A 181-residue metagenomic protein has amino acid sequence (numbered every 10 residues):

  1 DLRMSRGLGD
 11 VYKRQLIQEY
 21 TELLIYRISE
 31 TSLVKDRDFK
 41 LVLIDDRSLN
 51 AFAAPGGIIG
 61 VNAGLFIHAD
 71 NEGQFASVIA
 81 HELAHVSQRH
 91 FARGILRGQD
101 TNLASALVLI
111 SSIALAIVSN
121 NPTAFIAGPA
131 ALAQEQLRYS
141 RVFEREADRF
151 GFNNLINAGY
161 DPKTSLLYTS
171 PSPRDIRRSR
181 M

Functional and structural regions predicted by a protein language model:
D1, R6, T21, F143-N157: An active-site-proximal "capping" alpha-helix that borders the catalytic cofactor pocket
D1-F52, F125, A133: Hydrophobic or amphipathic, alpha-helical segments that drive membrane association/targeting
L2-L8, Y12, Y168-M181: Single conserved hydrophobic/aromatic residue that forms the stacking wall/gate of nucleotide- or nucleobase-binding
G9-R14, G64-F66, Q74, L96 (+2 more regions): Second-shell loop/turn segments in exported
L49-E72, R89: Active-site scaffold of zinc-dependent metalloenzymes
E72-A84: Short alpha-helix carrying the canonical HExxH Zn2+-binding catalytic motif
L83-Q99: Catalytic Zn2+-binding segment of zinc metalloproteases
L103-V118, I126-A130: Membrane-active amphipathic alpha-helices enriched in small hydrophobic residues
